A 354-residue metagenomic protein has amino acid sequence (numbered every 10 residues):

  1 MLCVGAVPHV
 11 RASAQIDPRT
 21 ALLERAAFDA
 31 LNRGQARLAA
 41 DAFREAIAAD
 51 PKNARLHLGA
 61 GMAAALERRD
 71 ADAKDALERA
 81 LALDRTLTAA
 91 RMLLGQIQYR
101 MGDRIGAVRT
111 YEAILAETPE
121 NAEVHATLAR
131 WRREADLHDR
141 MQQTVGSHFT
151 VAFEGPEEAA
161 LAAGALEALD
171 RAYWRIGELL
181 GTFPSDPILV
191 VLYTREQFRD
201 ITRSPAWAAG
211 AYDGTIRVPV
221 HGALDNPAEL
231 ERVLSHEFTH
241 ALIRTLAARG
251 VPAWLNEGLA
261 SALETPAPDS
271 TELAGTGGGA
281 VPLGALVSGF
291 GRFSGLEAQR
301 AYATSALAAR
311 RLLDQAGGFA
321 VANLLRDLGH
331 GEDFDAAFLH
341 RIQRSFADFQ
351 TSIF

Functional and structural regions predicted by a protein language model:
S13-R37, D41, E45, K52-N53 (+7 more regions): Beta/coil-rich, acidic/histidine-enriched accessory regions frequently appended to metallopeptidases
N32-R33, L66-E67, R100, E134: Register position in tetratricopeptide repeats
N53, L87, N121-A122: Residue-level recognition of tetratricopeptide repeat
R140-P252, L263-S270, G279, L283-A301 (+3 more regions): Juxtacatalytic substrate-recognition/specificity segment
